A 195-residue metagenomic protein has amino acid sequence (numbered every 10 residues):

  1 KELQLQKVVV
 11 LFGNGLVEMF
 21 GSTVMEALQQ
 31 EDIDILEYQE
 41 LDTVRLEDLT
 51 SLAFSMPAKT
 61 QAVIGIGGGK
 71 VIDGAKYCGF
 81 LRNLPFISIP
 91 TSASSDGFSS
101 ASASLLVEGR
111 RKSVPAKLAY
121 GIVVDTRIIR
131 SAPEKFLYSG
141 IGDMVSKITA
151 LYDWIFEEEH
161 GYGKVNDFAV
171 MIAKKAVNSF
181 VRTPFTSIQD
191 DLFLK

Functional and structural regions predicted by a protein language model:
K1-A62: ATP/NTP phosphate-donor binding region
L11-F12, G67, V124: Short beta-strand/turn micro-motifs composed of small residues that flank or help shape donor/cofactor-binding pockets
L16-V17, T43-V44, K70, A93 (+1 more regions): Glycine-/small-residue-rich active-site loops that bind phosphorylated ligands and cofactors
F20-S22, G74-K76, F98-S99, P133: Short glycine-/acidic-enriched loop or helix-start segments at secondary-structure transitions that form or flank
L49-L52, I72-G74, E108-R110: A generic local structural motif
M56-C78, R82-A93: A short, small-residue-rich loop immediately preceding and capping a beta-strand
L81-S179: A glycine/threonine-rich phosphate-anchoring loop and its flanking beta-alpha core in nucleotide/phosphate-binding
K174-K195: A conserved active-site cap/scaffold subdomain adjacent to cofactor or substrate pockets
